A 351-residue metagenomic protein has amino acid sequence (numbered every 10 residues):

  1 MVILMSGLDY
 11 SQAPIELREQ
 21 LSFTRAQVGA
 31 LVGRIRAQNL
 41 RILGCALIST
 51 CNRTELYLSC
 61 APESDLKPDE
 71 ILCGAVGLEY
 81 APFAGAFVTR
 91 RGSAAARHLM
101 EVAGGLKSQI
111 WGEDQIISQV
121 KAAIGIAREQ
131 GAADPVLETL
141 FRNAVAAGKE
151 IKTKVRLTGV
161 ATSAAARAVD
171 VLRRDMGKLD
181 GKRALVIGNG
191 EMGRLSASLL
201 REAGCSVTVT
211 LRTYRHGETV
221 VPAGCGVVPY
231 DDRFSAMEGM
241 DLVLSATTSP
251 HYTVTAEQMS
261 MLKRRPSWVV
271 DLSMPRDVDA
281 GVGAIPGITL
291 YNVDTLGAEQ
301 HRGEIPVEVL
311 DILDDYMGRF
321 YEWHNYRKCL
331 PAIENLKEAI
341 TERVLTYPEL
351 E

Functional and structural regions predicted by a protein language model:
M1-S108: A glycine-rich (often HGG/GG-containing) alpha/beta subdomain
Q12, E16-L31, M192-E202, G239-T248: N-terminal loops that bind phosphate or other acidic moieties and the adjacent beta-alpha structural core
L21-S22, S260-E351: Adenosine-phosphate binding glycine-rich loop
S64, Y214-T219, R276-A280: Short, charged/polar "capping" segments at the starts of alpha-helices and the immediately preceding loops
P82-D175: Glycine/serine-rich phosphate-binding loop and adjoining beta1-alpha1 elements at the start of nucleotide-handling
A144, V160-A165, V169-R201, C205-R212: Glycine-rich adenosine-cofactor-binding loop
N189, E202-R233, T247-P250: Adenosine-nucleotide cofactor-binding segment
D231-A256, S267-V270, M274-P275: Rossmann-like NAD(P)-binding element
